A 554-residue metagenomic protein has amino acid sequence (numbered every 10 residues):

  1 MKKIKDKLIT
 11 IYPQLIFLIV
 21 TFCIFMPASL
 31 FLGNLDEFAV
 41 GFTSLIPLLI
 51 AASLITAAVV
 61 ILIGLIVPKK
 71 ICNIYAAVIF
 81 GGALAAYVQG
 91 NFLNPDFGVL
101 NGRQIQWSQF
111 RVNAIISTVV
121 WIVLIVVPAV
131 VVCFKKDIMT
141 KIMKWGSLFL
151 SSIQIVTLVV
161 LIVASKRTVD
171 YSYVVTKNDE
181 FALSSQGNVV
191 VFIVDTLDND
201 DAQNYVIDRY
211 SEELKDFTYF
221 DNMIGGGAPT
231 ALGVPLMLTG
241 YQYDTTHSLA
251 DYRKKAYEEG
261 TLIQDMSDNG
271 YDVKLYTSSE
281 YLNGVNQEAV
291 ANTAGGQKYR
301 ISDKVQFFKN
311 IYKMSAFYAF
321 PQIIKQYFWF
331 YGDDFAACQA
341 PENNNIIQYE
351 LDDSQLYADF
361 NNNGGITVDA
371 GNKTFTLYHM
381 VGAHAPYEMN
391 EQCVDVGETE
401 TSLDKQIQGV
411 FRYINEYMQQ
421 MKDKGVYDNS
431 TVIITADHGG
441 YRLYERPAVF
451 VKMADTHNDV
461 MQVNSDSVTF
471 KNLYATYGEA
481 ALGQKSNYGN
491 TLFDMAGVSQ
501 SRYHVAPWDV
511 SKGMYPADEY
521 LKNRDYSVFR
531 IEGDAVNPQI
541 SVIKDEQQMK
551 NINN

Functional and structural regions predicted by a protein language model:
M1-T168: Transmembrane and membrane-interface helices of multi-pass, inner-membrane envelope-modifying transferases
K3-L49, K70-C72, E259-N269, Y281-Y299 (+6 more regions): Membrane-interface soluble catalytic domains
K69-S117, W121, I125, G187-V191 (+5 more regions): Active-site-proximal alpha/beta segments of enzymes that process anionic O-linked groups
Q109-F181, V194, R209, T261-Q264 (+9 more regions): Hydrophobic transmembrane helix bundles of membrane-integrated enzymes that assemble and modify cell-envelope
M143, Q154, D170-S185, S354-G371 (+2 more regions): A long, amphipathic alpha-helix that forms part of the scaffold/cap immediately adjacent to metal-dependent active
S152-N188, D198-G226, I552-N554: Membrane/wall-proximal cationic-aromatic binding patches
V190-F192, S211, G409-R446, T456 (+1 more regions): Metal-dependent active-site segment of extracytoplasmic phospho-/sulfohydrolases and closely related
L275-T277, F375-G382, D404-I407, T431-A436 (+2 more regions): Short beta-strand segments
